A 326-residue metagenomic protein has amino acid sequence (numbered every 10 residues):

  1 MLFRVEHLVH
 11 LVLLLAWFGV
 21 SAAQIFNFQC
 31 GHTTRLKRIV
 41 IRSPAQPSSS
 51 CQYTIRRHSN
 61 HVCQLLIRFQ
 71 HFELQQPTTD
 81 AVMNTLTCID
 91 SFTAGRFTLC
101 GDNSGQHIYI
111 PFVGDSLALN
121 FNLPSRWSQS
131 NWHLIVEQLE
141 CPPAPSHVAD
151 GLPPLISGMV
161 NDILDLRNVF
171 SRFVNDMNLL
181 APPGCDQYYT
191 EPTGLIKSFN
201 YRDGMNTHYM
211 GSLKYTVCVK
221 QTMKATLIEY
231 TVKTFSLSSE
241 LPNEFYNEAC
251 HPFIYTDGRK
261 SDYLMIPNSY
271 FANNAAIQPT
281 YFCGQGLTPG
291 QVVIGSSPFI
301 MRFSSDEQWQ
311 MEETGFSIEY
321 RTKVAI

Functional and structural regions predicted by a protein language model:
L2-I326: Domain-level representation of secreted and single-pass membrane ectodomains enriched in extracellular protease systems
